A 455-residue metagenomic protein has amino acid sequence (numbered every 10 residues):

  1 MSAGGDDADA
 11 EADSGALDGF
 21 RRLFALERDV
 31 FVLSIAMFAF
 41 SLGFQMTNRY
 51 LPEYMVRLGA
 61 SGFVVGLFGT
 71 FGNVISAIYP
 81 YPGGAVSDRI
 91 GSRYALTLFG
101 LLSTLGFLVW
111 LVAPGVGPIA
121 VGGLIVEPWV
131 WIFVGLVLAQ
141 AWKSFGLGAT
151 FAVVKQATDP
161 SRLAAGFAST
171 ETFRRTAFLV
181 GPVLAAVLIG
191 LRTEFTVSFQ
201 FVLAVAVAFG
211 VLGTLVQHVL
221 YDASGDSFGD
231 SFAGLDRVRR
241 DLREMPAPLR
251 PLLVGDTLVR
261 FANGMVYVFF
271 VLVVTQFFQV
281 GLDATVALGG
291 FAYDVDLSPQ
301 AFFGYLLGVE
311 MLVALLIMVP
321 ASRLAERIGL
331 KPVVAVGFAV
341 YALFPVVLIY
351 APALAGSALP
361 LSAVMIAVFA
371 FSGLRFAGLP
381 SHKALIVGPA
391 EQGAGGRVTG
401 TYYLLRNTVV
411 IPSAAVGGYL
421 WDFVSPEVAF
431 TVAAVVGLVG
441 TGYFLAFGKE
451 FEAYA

Functional and structural regions predicted by a protein language model:
S2-G15, H218-D241, F451-A455: Flexible cytoplasmic inter-helical loops of multi-pass small-molecule transporters
G15-I75, P248-D296, F302-L306: Helix-loop boundary and gating motifs at the non-cytosolic
F38, A120-G146, A358-A377: Hydrophobic core of transmembrane alpha-helices in multi-pass small-molecule transporters, especially MFS/SLC-type
R57, P118-G123, V180-L203, L272 (+3 more regions): Transmembrane alpha-helix termini and helix-breaking/packing motifs in multi-pass membrane transporters
Y79-G91, I189, L316-L330, W421: Helix-to-loop junctions at the C-terminal end of transmembrane segments in multipass secondary transporters
L101-V126, A339-A358: C-terminal ends and interior cores of transmembrane alpha-helices in multi-pass membrane transporters/permeases
A186, V207-S227, G440-F447: C-terminal membrane-cytosol helix-exit motif in multi-pass small-molecule transporters
K331-L379: C-terminal transmembrane helical hairpin of 12-TM major facilitator-type secondary transporters
